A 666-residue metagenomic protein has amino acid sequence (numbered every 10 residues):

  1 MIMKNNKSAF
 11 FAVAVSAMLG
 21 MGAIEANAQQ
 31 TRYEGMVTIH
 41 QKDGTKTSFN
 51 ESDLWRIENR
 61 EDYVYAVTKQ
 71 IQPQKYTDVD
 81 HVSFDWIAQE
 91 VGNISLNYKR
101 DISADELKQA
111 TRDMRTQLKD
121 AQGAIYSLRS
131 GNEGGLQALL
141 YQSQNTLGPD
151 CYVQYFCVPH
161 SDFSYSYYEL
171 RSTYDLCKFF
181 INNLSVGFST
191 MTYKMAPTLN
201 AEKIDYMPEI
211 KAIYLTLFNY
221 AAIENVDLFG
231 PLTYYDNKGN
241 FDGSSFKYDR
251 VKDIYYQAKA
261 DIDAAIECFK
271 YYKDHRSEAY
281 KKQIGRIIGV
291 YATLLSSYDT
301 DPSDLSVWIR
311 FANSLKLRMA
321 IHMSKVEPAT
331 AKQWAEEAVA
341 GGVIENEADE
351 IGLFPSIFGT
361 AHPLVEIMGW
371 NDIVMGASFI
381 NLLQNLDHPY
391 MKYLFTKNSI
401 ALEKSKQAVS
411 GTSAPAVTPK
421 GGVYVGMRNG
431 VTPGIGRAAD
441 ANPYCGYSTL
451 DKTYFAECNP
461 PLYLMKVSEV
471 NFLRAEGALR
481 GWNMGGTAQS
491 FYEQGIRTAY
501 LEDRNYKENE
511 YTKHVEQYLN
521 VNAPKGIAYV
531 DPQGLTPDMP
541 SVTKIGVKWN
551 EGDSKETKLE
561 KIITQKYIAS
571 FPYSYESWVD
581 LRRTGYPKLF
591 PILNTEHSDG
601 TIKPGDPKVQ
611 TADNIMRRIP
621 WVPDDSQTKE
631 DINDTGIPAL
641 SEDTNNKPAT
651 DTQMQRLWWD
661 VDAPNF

Functional and structural regions predicted by a protein language model:
M1-E34: Bacterial Sec-dependent N-terminal signal peptides
M3, A121, E337-A338, G495 (+2 more regions): A generic structural signal for nonpolar/aromatic side chains embedded in well-ordered alpha-helices
Q29-Q89: Compositionally biased alpha-helical segments
A88-P159, Y168, K647-F666: Acidic, glycine-rich segments characteristic of secretory precursors and extracytoplasmic regions
S103, T111-R115, C151-K507, G552-L559: Structured, solvent-exposed acidic/aromatic patches
N132-A138, L232, A331, V579: Beta-strand acidic-aromatic groove motif in beta-rich domains, primarily in extracellular
Y506, H514-F666: C-terminal functional modules
